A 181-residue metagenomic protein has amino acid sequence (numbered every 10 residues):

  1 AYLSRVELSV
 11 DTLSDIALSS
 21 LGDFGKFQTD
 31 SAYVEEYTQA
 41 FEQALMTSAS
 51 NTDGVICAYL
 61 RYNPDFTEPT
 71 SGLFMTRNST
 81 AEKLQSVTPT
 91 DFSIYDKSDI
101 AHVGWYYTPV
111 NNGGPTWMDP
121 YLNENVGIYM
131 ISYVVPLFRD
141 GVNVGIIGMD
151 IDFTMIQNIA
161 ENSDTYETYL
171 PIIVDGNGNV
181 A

Functional and structural regions predicted by a protein language model:
A1-Q39, T47-S50, G54, M130: Juxtamembrane extracytoplasmic/periplasmic/luminal helical "stalk" adjacent to the first N-terminal
A32, L60, V134-L137: Non-catalytic interaction/Regulatory regions outside core domains
Q43-T52, T108, N158-S163: Amphipathic alpha-helical regulatory segments at dimerization interfaces that relay allosteric signals between sensory
S48-P115, P120-G127, V180-A181: Extracellular/periplasmic ligand-sensing ectodomains of membrane signal-transduction proteins
D99-V103, V134, D150, D175: Amphipathic alpha-helical bundle/coiled-coil segments
V126-D164: Conserved beta-strands of PAS-like sensory domains
T154-A181: Intrinsic low-complexity, intrinsically disordered coil/linker regions enriched in small/polar and charged residues
